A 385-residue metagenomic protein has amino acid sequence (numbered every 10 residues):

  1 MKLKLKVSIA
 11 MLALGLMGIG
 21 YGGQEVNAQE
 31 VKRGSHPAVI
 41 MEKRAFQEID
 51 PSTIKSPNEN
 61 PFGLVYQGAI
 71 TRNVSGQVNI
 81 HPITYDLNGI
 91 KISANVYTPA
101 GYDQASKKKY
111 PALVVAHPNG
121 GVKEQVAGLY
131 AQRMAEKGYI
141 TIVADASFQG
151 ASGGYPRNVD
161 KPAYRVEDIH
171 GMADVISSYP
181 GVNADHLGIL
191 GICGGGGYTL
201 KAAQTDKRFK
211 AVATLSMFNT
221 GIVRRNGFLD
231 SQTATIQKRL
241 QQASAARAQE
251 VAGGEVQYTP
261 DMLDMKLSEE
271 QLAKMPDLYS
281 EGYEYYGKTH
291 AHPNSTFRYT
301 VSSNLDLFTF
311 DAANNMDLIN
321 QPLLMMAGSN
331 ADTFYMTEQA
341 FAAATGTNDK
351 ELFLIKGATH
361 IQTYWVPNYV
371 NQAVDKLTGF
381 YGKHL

Functional and structural regions predicted by a protein language model:
P57-K108: N-terminal cap/lid segment of alpha/beta-hydrolase-fold proteins
K107-P118: Short beta-strand element of the alpha/beta-hydrolase
G120-Q132, A146, T337: The serine-hydrolase catalytic nucleophile loop
R133-G153: Conserved alpha/beta-hydrolase
V159-P180: Alpha/beta-hydrolase active-site loop
L200-E284: Alpha/beta-hydrolase-fold enzymes
I319, M325-A327: Short beta-strand/loop motif that positions the catalytic acidic residue of the alpha/beta-hydrolase fold
A358-V370: Catalytic histidine-centered segment of alpha/beta-hydrolase-like enzymes
